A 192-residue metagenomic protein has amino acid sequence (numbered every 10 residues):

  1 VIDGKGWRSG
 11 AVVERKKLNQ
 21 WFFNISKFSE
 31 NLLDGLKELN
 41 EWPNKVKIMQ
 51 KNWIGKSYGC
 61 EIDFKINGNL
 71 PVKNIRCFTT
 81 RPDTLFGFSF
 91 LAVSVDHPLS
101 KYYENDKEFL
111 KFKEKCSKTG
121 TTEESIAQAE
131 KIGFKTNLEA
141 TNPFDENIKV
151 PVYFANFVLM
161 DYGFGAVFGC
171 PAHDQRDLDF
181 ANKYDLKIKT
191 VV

Functional and structural regions predicted by a protein language model:
V1-Q128: Conserved, charged catalytic cores of large soluble enzymes
H97-V192: Catalytic alpha/beta core of large soluble enzyme barrels
